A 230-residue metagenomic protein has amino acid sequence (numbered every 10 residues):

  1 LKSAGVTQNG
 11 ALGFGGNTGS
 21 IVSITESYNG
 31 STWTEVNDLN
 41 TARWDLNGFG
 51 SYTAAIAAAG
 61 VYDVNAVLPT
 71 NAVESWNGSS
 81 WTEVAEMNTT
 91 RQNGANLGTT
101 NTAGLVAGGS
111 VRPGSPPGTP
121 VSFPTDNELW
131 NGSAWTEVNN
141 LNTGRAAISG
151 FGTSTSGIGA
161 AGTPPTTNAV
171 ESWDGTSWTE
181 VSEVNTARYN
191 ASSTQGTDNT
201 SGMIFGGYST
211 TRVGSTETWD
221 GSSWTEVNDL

Functional and structural regions predicted by a protein language model:
L1-L230: Polar, enzyme-active/binding microenvironments
